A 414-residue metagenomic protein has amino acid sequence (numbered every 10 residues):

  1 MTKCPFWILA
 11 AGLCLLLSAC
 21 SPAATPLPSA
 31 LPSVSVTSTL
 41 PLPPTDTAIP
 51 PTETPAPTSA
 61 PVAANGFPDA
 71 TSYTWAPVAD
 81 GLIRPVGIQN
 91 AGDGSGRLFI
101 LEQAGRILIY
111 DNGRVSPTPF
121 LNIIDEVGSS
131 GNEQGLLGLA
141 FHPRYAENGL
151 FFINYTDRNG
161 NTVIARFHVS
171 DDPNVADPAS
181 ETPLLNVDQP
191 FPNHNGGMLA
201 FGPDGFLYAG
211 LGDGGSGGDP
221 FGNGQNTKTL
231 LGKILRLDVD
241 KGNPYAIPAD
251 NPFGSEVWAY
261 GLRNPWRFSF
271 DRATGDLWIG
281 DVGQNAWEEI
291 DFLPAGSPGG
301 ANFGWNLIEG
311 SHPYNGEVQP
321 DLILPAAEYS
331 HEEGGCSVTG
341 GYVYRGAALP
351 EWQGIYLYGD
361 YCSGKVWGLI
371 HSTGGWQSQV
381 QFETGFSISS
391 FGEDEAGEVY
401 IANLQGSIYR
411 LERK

Functional and structural regions predicted by a protein language model:
M1-L9: Bacterial N-terminal signal peptides that target proteins for export
I8-S18: Bacterial N-terminal signal peptides
C20-T71: Ser/Thr-rich, Proline-interspersed low-complexity disordered segments
P50-P51, P55-G218, R267-F270, G275-W287 (+4 more regions): Acidic, Gly/Ser/Thr-rich repeat motifs that build Ca2+-stabilized beta-propeller blades
T118-N132, A179-G196, L230, V239-W258 (+1 more regions): Surface-exposed loop and turn segments in beta-propeller and other repeat-based domains that flank or scaffold
I164-D172, N223-V239, L293-P294: Beta-propeller blade signature
G217-T229, A246, P298: Acidic/polar, solvent-exposed loop segments in beta-strand-rich repeat domains
G375-E395: Conserved blade-ending motifs and adjacent loop-strand segments that build the rim/top face of beta-propeller domains
